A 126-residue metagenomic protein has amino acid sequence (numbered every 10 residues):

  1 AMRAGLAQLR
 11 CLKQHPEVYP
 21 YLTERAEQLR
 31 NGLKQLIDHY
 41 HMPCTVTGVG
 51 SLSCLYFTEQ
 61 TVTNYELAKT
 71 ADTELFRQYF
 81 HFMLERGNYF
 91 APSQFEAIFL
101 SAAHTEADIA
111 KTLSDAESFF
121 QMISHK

Functional and structural regions predicted by a protein language model:
A1-K126: Conserved N-terminal phosphate-binding loop of PLP-dependent enzymes in the Aspartate aminotransferase
